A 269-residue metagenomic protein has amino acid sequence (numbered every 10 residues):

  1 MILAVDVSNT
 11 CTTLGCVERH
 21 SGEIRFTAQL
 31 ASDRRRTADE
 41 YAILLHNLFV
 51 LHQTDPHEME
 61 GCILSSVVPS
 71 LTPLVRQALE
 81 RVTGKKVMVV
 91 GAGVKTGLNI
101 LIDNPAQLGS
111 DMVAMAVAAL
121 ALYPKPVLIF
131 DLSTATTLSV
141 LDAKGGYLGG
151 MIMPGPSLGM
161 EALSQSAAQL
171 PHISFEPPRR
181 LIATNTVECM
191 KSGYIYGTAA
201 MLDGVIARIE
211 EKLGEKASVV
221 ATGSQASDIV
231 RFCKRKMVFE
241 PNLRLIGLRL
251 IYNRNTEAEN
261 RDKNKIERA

Functional and structural regions predicted by a protein language model:
I2-A4, S32, G159-A269: ATP-binding/phosphotransfer module of carbohydrate and carboxylate kinases, centering on a glycine-rich
I2-D6, I63, V127-D131, V220: Short glycine-aspartate micro-motif
I2-N47, K144-P171, P177-R180: Short glycine-rich, Thr/Ser-proximal phosphate-binding strand/loop in the N-terminal lobe of ATP-dependent enzymes
T10-T12, T136, S227: Glycine-centered loop/turn positions within well-structured domains that cap or flank conserved ligand/cofactor-binding
R35-T37, V94-G97, L243-G247: A short acidic, often aromatic-flanked loop/helix-cap motif at beta-alpha or helix-coil junctions that lines enzyme
L45-G61, V205-A217: Phosphate/pyrophosphate-binding loops at sites that engage ATP/ADP/AMP, CoA/4′-phosphopantetheine, polyphosphate
H52-Q107, K144-M151, G155-P156, T184-I195 (+3 more regions): Short beta-strand-loop/turn "lid" adjacent to the catalytic site in phosphate-handling enzymes
Q77, K85-V89, V94-S166, Y196-I206 (+2 more regions): Phosphate-binding/catalytic loop of phosphoryl-transfer enzymes
